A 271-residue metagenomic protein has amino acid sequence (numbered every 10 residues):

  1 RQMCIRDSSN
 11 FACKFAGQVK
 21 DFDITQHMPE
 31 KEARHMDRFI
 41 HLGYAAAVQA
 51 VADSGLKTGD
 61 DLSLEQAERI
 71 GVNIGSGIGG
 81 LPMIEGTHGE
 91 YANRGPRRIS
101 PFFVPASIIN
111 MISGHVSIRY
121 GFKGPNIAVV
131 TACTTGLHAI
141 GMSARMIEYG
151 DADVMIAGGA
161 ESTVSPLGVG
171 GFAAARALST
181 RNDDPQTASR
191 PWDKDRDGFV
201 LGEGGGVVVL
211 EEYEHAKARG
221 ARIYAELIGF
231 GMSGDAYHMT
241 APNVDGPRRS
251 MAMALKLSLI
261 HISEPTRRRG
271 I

Functional and structural regions predicted by a protein language model:
R1-I5, E264-R267, I271: Short, small-residue-biased leader/transition segments that mark boundaries at the very start of proteins
R6-A45, G79-M142, D151, A174-V200: Conserved catalytic cysteine-centered active-site region of acyl-thioester-dependent Claisen-condensing enzymes
G43-S54, I112, A139, E211-E212 (+1 more regions): Short, well-ordered amphipathic alpha-helical segments that serve as non-catalytic structural scaffolds within diverse
V48-I99: Hydrophobic alpha-helical hairpins/lids featuring a short glycine-rich hinge
A50-Q66, A216-G220, M253-S263: Phosphate/pyrophosphate-binding loops at sites that engage ATP/ADP/AMP, CoA/4′-phosphopantetheine, polyphosphate
D61-G71, N126-T131, A152-A160, R222-F230 (+2 more regions): Beta-strand segments within the central parallel beta-sheet cores of soluble alpha/beta enzyme folds
D183-S258: Condensing-enzyme catalytic core mediating Claisen C-C bond formation in acyl metabolism
